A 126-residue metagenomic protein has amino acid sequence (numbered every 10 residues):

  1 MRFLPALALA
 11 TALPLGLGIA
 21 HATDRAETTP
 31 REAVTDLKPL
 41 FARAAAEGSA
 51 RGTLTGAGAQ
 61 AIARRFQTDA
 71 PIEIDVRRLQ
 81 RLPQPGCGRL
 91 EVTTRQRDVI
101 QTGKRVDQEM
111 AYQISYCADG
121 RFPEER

Functional and structural regions predicted by a protein language model:
M1-P5: Positively charged n-region of N-terminal signal peptides that target proteins for export
A6-G16: Bacterial N-terminal signal peptides
A22-G86: N-terminal secretory signal peptides
D75-L79, T93, S115-C117: A structural detector for beta-sheet-dominated domains
L90-D98: Generic short beta-strand segments
R97-R126: A short, surface-exposed beta-strand/turn
